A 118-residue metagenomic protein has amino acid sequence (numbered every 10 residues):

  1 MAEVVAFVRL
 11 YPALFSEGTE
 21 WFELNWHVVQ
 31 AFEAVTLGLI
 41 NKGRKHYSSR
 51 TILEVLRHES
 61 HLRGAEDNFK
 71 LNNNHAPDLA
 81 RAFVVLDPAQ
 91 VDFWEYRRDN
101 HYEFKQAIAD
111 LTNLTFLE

Functional and structural regions predicted by a protein language model:
A2-F32, R97, E103, E118: Long, charge-rich, low-complexity intrinsically disordered regions
F7-V8, F32-T36, L79-V84: Generic hydrophobic, helix-prone segments enriched in Leu/Val/Ile
L14-T51, V55-R63: Positively charged, polyanion-binding regions of nucleic-acid-associated proteins
N25, N41, N68, N72-N74 (+2 more regions): Detector for Asparagine
R50-D92: Charge-enriched amphipathic alpha-helical scaffolds
P77-E118: C-terminal engagement modules used by replication, chromatin/transcription, nuclear envelope/ESCRT, and ubiquitin
